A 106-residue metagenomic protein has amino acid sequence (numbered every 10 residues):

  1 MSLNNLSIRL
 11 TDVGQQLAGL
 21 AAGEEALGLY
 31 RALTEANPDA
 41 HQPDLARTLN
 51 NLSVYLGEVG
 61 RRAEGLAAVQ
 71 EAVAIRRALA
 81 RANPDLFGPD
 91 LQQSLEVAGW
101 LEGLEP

Functional and structural regions predicted by a protein language model:
M1-D12, P43-E58, P89-W100: Conserved alpha-helical positions within TPR/SEL1-like repeat arrays
R9, R62-A63, V73: Functional cation/ligand-contacting sites centered on basic and imidazole/sulfhydryl donors
A18, N37, H41-D44, E64 (+1 more regions): Structural signature of alpha-solenoid helical repeat junctions
Y30-Q42, R77-L86: Flexible helix-coil transition and linker loops at the boundaries of alpha-helical arrays
V73-A74, R81-P106: C-terminal non-catalytic interaction modules
